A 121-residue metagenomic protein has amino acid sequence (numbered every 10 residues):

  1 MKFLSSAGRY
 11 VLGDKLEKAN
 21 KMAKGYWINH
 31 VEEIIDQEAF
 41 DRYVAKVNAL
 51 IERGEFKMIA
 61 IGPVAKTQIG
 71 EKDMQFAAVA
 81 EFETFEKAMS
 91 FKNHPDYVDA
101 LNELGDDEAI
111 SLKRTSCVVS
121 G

Functional and structural regions predicted by a protein language model:
F3-A77, E83-M89, N93, C117-G121: Short S/T/G/P-rich N-terminal loop/turn motif that feeds into the first structured element of a domain
K57, Y97-V98, I110: A general structural signal for well-ordered secondary-structure junctions
V98-D106: C-terminal structural segments of small proteins and small subunits
G105-G121: C-terminal end-helix/capping segment
